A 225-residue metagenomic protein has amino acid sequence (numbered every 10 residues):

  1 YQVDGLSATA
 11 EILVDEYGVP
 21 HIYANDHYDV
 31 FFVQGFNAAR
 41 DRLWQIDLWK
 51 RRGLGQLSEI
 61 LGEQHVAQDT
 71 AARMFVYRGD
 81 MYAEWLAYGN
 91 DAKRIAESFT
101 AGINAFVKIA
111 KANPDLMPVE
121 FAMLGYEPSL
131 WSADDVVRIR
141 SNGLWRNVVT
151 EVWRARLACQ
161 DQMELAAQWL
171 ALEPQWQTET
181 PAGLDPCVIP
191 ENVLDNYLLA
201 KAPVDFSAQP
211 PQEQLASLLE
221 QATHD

Functional and structural regions predicted by a protein language model:
Y1-D225: Substrate-recognition/specificity elements adjacent to catalytic centers across diverse enzyme folds
